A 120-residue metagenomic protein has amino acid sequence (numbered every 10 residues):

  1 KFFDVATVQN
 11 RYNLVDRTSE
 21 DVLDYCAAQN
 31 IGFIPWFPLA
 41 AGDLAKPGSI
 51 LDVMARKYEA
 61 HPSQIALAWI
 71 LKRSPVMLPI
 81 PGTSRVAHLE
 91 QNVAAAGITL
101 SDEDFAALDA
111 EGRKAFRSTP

Functional and structural regions predicted by a protein language model:
K1-T119: Beta/alpha (TIM)-barrel catalytic core signal, keyed to glycine-rich beta->alpha loops juxtaposed to Asp/Glu that bind
